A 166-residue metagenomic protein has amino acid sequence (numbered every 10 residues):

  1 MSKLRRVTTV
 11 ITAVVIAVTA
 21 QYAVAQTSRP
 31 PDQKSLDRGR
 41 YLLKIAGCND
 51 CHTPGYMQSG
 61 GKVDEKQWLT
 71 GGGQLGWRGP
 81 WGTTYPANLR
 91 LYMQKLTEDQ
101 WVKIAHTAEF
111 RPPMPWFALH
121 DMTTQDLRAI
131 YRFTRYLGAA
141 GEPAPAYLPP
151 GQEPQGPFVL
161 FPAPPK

Functional and structural regions predicted by a protein language model:
M1-I11: Bacterial N-terminal signal peptides that target proteins for export
T9-T19: Bacterial N-terminal signal peptides
T19-A25: Sec/Tat signal peptide C-region and signal peptidase I cleavage site
A25-L42: Short N-terminal segments immediately surrounding and downstream of signal-peptide cleavage
P31-K34, I45, T53-T84, D99 (+1 more regions): Flexible coil segments in periplasmic/lumen-exposed cytochrome c-class electron-transfer proteins
D50: Short, cysteine/histidine-rich loop/knuckle motifs that typically chelate Zn2+
R90-Q94, K103-A105, W116-F117: A structural feature that tracks compact, well-ordered secondary-structure segments with a strong bias toward
